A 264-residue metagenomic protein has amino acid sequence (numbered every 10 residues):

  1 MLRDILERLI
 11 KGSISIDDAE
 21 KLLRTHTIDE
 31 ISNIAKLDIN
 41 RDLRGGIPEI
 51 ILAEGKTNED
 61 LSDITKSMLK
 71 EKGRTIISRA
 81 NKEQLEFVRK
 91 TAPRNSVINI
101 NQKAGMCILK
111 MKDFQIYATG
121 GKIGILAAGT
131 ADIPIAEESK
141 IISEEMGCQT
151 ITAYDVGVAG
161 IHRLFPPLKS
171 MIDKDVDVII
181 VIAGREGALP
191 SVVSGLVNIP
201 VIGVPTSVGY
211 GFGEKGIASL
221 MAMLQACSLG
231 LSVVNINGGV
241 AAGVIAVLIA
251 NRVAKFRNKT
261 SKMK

Functional and structural regions predicted by a protein language model:
M1-T91, V97: Long amphipathic alpha-helical segments
E59-L61, D132-E137, I161-H162, A183-V192 (+2 more regions): Short glycine/serine/threonine-rich phosphate/pyrophosphate-binding segments that cradle anionic phosphate groups
V97-N101, V193-I217, L231: Short, acidic/small-residue loops that bind anionic groups at enzyme active sites
M106-I108, K112, I151-I172, I217-A218 (+2 more regions): Glycine-rich oxoanion-binding loops at beta->alpha junctions
A118-P166: Glycine-rich phosphate/diphosphate-binding loop of Rossmann-like nucleotide-binding domains
A127-A131, K169-M171, V178, V208 (+1 more regions): C-terminal binding/interaction regions
P167-T206: Glycine-rich phosphate-binding loop
